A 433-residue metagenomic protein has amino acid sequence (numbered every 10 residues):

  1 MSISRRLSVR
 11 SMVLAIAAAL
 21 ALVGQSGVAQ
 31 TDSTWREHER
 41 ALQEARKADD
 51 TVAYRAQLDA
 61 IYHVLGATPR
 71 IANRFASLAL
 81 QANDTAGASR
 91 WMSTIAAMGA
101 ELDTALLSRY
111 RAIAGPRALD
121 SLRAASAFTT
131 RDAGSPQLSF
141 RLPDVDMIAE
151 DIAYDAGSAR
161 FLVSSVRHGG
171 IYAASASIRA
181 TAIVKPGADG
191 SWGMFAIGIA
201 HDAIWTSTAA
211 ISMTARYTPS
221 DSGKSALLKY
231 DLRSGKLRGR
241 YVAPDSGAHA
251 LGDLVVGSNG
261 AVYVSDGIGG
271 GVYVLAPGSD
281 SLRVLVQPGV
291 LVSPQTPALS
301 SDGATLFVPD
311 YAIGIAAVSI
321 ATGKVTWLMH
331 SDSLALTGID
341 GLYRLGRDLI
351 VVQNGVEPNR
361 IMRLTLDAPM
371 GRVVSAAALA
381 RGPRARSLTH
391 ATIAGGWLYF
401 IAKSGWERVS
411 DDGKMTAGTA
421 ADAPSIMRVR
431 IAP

Functional and structural regions predicted by a protein language model:
S77-Q81, E101-A127: TPR/TPR-like alpha-solenoid helical repeat scaffolds
D132-A133, L138-G170: Beta-strand-rich domains and repeat architectures in extracellular enzymes and scaffolds, especially beta-propellers
D132-L138, P219-N259: Asp-box/WD-like beta-propeller blade repeats and closely related beta-sheet repeat scaffolds
P143-A159, A188-S212, A243-V262, G289-T305 (+3 more regions): Beta-rich, blade/repeat-based domains predominating in secreted/periplasmic proteins but also intracellular
V166, A209-I211, G267-G269, D310-Y311 (+2 more regions): Short loop/turn segments immediately following the C-termini of beta-strands
S175-R179, D231-K236, A276-D280, S319-K324 (+2 more regions): Short loop/turn segments that connect beta-strands within beta-propeller blades
S207-G223, K403-A423: Short, conserved, GDST-rich strand-edge loop motifs in beta-rich repeat architectures
